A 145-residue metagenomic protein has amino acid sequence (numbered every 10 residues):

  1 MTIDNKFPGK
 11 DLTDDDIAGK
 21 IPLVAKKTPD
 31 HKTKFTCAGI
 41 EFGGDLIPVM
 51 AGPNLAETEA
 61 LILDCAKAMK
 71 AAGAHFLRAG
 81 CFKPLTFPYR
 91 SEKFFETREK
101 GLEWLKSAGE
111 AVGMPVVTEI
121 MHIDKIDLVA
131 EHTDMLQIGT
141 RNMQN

Functional and structural regions predicted by a protein language model:
I3, F7-P8, L12-M50: N-terminal amphipathic alpha-helix/helix-capping segment at the start of soluble metabolic enzymes
I47-P53, H75-A79, V116-T118, L136-I138: Hydrophobic faces of well-ordered beta-strands that scaffold small-molecule active sites in alpha/beta enzyme cores
P53-A68, T97-G101: Glycine-rich anion/phosphate-binding loops
E59-D64, I123-E131: Catalytic cores of alpha/beta
D64-F82: Catalytic domains of carbohydrate-active enzymes, especially glycoside hydrolases
R78-K100: Glycine-rich, proline-tolerant flexible connector loops at the mouths of alpha/beta enzymes
E92-T118: Alpha-helix-loop-beta-strand connector modules within alpha/beta enzyme cores
F95, G113-K125, D134-N145: Catalytic beta/alpha-barrel core
